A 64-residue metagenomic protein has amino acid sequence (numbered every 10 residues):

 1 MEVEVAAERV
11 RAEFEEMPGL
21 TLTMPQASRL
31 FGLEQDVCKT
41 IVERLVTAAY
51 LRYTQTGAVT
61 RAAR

Functional and structural regions predicted by a protein language model:
M1-A7, T23, Q55-R64: Short, cationic-aromatic polyanion-contact patches
V5-M17: Positively charged, polyanion-binding regions of nucleic-acid-associated proteins
G19-L30: Short acidic, hydrophobic short linear motifs in intrinsically disordered regions
G32, V46, A62-R64: Short secondary-structure boundary/hinge segments and terminal tails
L33-R44: Short amphipathic alpha-helical interaction segments
V46-G57: A short, conserved structural fragment
